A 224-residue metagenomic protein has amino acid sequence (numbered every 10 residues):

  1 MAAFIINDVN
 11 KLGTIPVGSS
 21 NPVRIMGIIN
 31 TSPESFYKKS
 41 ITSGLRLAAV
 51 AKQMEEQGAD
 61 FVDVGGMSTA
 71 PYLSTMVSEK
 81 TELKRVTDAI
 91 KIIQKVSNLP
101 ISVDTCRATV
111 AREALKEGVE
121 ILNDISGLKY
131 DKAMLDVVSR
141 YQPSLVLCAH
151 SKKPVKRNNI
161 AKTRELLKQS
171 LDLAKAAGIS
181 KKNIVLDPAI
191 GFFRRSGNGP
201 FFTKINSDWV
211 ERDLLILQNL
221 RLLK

Functional and structural regions predicted by a protein language model:
M1-F36, I179: N-terminal amphipathic alpha-helix/helix-capping segment at the start of soluble metabolic enzymes
S20, S74-V103, A108, R112 (+2 more regions): Alpha-helix-loop-beta-strand connector modules within alpha/beta enzyme cores
G27-A49, S102, K156-A161: Active-site mouth loops of central-metabolism enzymes
I29, M54, G58, D104 (+3 more regions): Conserved, mostly hydrophobic/aromatic
S35-Y37, D60-D88, I190-G197: Glycine-rich, proline-tolerant flexible connector loops at the mouths of alpha/beta enzymes
E55-E56, L115-K116, A133-L145, A177-I179: Acidic (Asp/Glu)-rich catalytic clusters
D60-D63, S102, N123-D124, V146-L147: Conserved beta-strand positions in the central sheet of alpha/beta enzyme cores
A149-K152, K156-K224: Catalytic alpha/beta core domains of metabolic enzymes, predominantly
